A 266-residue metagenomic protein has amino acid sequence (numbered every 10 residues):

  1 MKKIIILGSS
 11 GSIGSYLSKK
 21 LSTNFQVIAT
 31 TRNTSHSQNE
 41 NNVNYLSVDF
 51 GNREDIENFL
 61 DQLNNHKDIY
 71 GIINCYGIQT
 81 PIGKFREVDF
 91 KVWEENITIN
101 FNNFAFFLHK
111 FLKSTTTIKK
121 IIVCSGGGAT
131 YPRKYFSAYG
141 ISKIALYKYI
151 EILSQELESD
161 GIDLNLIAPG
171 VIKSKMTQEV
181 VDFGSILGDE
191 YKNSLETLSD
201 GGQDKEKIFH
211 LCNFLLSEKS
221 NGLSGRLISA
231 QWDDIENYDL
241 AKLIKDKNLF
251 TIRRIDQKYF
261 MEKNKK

Functional and structural regions predicted by a protein language model:
S10, G14-S18: N-terminal Rossmann NAD(P)H-binding glycine-rich loop of SDR-like oxidoreductase domains
S18, N65, I99-K119, S154-Q155: Amphipathic alpha-helical dimer-interface segment in Rossmann-like NAD(P)H-dependent oxidoreductases
N41-E54: Rossmann-fold cofactor-recognition segment
G77-E94, Y135-A138: Conserved mid-core segment of classical short-chain dehydrogenase/reductases
R86-F106, I122, L146: Catalytic Tyr-X3-Lys loop
K120-S159, P169-I172: Catalytic loop of short-chain dehydrogenase/reductase
L157-S174, G222-I228: Conserved Rossmann-fold SDR core element
L166, I186-N264: C-terminal helical subdomain
